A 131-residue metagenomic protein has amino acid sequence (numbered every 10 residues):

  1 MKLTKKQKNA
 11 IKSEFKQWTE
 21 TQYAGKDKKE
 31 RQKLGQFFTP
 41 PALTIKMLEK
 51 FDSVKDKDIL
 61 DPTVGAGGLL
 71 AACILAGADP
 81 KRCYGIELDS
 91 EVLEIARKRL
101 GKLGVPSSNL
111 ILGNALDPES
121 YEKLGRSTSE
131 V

Functional and structural regions predicted by a protein language model:
M1-V131: SAM-dependent methyltransferase catalytic region
